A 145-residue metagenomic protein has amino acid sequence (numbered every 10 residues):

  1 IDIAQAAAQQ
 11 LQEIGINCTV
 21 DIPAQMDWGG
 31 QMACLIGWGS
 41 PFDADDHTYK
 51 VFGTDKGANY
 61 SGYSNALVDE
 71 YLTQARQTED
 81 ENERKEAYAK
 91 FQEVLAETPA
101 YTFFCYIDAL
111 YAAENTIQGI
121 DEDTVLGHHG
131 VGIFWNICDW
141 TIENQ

Functional and structural regions predicted by a protein language model:
I1, P41-D45, Y111-A113: Flexible loop/turn segments at secondary-structure boundaries
I1-A7: Bilobed "Venus flytrap"/periplasmic-binding protein-like clamshell domains and structurally analogous long
A7-N17, G37, Y71-Q74, T78-E81 (+1 more regions): Structured segments of extracytoplasmic/periplasmic soluble domains in secreted or envelope-associated proteins
Q9-G57, Y88: Periplasmic binding protein-like
G29, H47-E79, Y106-Q145: Short, solvent-exposed loop/beta-turn-alpha elements that line the ligand-binding surface or hinge of extracytoplasmic
E79-N115: Bilobed periplasmic-binding protein-like "clamshell/Venus-flytrap" ligand-binding domains
